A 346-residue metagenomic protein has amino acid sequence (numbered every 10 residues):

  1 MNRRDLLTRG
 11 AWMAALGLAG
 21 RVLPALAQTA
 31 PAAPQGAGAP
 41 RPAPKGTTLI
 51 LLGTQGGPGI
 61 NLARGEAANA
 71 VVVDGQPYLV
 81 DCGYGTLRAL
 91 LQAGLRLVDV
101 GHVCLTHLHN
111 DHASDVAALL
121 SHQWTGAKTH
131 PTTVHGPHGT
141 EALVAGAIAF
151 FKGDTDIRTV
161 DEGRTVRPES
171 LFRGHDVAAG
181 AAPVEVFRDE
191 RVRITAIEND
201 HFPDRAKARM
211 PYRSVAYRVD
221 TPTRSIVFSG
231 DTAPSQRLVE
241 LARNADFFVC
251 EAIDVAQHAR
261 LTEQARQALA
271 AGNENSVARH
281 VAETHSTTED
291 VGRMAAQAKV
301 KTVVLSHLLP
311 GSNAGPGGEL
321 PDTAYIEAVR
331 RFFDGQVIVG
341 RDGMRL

Functional and structural regions predicted by a protein language model:
N2, Y212-A216, T223-S225, A233-Q336 (+1 more regions): Cap/insert and terminal regions of metallo-dependent hydrolase folds
N2-R3, L7-V227, G317-R345: Binuclear metal-dependent hydrolase catalytic cores
G230: Switch II (G3) loop of P-loop NTPases
